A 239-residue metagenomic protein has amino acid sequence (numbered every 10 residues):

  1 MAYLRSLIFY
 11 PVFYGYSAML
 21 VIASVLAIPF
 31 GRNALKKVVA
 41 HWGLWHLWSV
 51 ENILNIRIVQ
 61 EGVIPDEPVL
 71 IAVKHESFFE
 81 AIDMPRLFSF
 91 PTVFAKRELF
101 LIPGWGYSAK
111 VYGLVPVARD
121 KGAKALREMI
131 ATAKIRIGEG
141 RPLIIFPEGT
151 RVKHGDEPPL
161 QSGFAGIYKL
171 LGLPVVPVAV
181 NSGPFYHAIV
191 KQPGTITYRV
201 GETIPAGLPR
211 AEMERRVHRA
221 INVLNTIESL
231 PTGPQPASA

Functional and structural regions predicted by a protein language model:
M1-R57: N-terminal membrane-anchoring alpha-helices
L20-K37, E51-I53, V69-G122: Catalytic core of membrane glycerolipid acyltransferases/transacylases, capturing the structured, soluble-facing
Q60, I71, V93-F94, Y198-V200: Generic preference for hydrophobic
E61-P65: Glycine-rich helix-loop-beta junction characteristic of Rossmann-like nucleotide cofactor-binding loops
D66-P68, F90, G140, G172: A general structural motif
P68-V73, R141-I145: Generic beta-sheet signal
L126-A239: Non-catalytic C-terminal accessory region of glycerolipid acyltransferases and related lyso-lipid remodeling enzymes
